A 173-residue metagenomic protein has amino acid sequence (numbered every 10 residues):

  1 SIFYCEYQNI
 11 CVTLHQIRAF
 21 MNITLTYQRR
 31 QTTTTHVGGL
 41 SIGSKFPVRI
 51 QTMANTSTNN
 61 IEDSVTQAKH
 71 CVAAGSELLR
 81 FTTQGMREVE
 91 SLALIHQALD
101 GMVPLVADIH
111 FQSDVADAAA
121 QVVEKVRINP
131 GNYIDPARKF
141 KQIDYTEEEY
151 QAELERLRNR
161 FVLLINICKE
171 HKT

Functional and structural regions predicted by a protein language model:
I2-T13: Short, positively charged and aromatic/hydrophobic N-terminal segments
M21-M53, V162-H171: N-terminal amphipathic alpha-helix/helix-capping segment at the start of soluble metabolic enzymes
N22, V115-T173: Active-site-facing alpha/beta catalytic cores
K45-D63, T82, L105-F111: Active-site mouth loops of central-metabolism enzymes
K45-V48, G75-E77, D100-L105, V122-E124 (+1 more regions): Short, well-ordered coil/turn segments that N-cap beta-strands
N55, A73-L99, P130-K141, Y145-E149: Glycine-rich, proline-tolerant flexible connector loops at the mouths of alpha/beta enzymes
S64, A68-C71, I95, A118-A119 (+1 more regions): Generic structural signal for hydrophobic
R87-A107, R156-K172: Alpha-helix-loop-beta-strand connector modules within alpha/beta enzyme cores
